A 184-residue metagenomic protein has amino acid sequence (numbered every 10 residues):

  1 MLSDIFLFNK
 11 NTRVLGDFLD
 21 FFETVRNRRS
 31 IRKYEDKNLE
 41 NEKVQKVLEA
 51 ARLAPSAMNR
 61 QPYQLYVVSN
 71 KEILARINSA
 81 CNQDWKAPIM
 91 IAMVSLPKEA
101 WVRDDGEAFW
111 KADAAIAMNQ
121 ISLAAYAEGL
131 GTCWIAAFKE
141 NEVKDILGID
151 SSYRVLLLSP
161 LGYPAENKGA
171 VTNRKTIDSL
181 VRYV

Functional and structural regions predicted by a protein language model:
L2-V184: Acidic, surface-exposed loops and disordered segments
